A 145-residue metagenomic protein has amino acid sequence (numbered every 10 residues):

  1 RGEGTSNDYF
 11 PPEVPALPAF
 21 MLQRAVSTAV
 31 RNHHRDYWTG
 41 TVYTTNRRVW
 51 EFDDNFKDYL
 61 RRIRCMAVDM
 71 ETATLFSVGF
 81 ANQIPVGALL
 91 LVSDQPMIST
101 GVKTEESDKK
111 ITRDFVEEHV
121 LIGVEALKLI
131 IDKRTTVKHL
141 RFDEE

Functional and structural regions predicted by a protein language model:
R1-E145: Glycine-rich phosphate- or other oxyanion-binding loops that anchor nucleotides, phosphorylated ligands
